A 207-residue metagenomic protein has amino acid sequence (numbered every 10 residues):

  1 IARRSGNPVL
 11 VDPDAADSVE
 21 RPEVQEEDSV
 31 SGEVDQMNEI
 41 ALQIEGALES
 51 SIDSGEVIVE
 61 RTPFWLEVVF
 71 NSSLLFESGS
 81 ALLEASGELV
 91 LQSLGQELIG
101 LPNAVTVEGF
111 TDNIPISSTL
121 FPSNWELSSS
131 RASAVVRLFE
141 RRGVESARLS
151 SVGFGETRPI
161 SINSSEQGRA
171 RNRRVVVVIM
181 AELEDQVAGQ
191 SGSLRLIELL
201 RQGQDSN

Functional and structural regions predicted by a protein language model:
I1-N71, D185-S206: Juxtamembrane linker/hinge segments adjacent to a transmembrane helix in small membrane proteins
A2, G6, E45, E49 (+2 more regions): Sec-exported extracytoplasmic/periplasmic mature domains
E33-Q36, I40, I44, G87-V90 (+3 more regions): Stable alpha-helical elements in mature extracytoplasmic
E39, Q43, I52-E56, R61-W65 (+6 more regions): Extracytoplasmic
L75-V90, F110-R195: Periplasmic OmpA-like peptidoglycan-binding domain that tethers envelope proteins to the cell wall
